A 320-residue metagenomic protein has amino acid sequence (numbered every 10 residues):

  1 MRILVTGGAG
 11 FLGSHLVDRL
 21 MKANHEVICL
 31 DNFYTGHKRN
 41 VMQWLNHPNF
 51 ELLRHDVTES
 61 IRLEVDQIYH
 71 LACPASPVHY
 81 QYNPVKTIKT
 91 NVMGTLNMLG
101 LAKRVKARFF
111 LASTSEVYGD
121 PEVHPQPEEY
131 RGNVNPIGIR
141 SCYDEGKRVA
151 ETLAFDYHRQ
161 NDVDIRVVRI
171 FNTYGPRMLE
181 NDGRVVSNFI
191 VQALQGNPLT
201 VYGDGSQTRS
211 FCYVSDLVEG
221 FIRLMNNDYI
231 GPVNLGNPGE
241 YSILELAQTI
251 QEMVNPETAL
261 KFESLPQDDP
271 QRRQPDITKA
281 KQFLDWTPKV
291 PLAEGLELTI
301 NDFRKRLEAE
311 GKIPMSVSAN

Functional and structural regions predicted by a protein language model:
M1-T173, S215, F221, Y241 (+3 more regions): N-terminal Rossmann-like NAD(P)+-binding domain of SDR-like oxidoreductases, especially those catalyzing
G7, S14-L16, H55, L96-N97 (+2 more regions): C-terminal substrate-binding subdomain of Rossmann-fold SDR/epimerase-dehydratase oxidoreductases
N46, E122, M178-D182, G239 (+2 more regions): Residue-level signature of the cytosolic catalytic core of signaling kinases
N91, G146, D182-G183, R273: Short, conserved glycine- and acidic-residue-centered signature motifs in active-site or ligand-binding loops
V149, L153, Y157, F189 (+2 more regions): Hydrophobic alpha-helix immediately C-terminal to the catalytic Tyr-X-X-X-Lys motif of short-chain
